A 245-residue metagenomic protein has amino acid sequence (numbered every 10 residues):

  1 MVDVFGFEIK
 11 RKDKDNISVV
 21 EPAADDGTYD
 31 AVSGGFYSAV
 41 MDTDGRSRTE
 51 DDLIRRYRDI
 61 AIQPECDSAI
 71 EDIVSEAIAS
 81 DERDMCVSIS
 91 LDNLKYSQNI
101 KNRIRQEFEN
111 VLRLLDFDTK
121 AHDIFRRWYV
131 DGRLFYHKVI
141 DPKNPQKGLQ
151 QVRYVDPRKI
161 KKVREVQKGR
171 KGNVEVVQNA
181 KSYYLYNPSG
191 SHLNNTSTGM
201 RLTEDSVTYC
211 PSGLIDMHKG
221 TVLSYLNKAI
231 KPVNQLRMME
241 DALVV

Functional and structural regions predicted by a protein language model:
M1-D72, E76, S80, N102 (+2 more regions): Structured, contiguous alpha/beta core segments that scaffold functional sites
V87-S90, L94: Low-complexity, highly charged intrinsically disordered N-terminal segments that act as targeting/localization
